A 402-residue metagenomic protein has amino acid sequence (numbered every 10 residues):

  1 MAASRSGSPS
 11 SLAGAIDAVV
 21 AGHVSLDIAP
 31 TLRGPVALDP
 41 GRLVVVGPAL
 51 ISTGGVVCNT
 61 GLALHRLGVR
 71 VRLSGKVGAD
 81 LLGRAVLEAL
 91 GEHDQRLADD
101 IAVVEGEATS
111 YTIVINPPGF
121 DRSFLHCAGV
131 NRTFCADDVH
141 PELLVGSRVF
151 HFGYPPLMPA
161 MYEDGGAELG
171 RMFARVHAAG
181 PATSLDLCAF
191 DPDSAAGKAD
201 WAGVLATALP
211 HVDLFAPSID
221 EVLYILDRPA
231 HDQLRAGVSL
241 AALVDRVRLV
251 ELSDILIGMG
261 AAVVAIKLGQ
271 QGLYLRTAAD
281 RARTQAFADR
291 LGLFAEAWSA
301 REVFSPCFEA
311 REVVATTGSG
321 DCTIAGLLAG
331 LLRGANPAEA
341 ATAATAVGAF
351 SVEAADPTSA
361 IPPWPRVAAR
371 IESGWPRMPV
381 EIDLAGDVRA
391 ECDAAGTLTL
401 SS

Functional and structural regions predicted by a protein language model:
M1-D27, E88-V103, V114-E309, P357-T358 (+1 more regions): Ribokinase/PfkB-type carbohydrate-kinase core domain
R33-G55: Short catalytic helix/loop segments, enriched in acidic residues and glycine and frequently bearing histidine
V44-S52, V303-T317, A338: Short pre-catalytic strand/loop immediately N-terminal to key active-site residues, enriched for Gly-Thr
G47, R70-D99: A glycine-rich beta-to-alpha transition motif near the start of alpha/beta enzyme domains, typified by
P48-V56, I101-G106, T317-S319: Active-site nucleophile and cofactor-binding loops and adjacent substrate-binding regions of central metabolic enzymes
G55-R66, L169-R175: Histidine-anchored nucleotide/phosphate-binding helix
G61-A63, V69, L223-L226, V313-P337 (+2 more regions): Short, small-residue alpha-helix embedded
